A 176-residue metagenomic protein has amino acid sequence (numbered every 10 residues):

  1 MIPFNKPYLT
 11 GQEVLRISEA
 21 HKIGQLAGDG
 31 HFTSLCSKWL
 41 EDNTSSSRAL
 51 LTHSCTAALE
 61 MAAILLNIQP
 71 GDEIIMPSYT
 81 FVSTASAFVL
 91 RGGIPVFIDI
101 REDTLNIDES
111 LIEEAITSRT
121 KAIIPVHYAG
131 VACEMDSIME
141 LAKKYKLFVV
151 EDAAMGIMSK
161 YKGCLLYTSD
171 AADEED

Functional and structural regions predicted by a protein language model:
M1-A27: N-terminal "arm"/small-domain region of PLP-dependent enzymes with the aminotransferase-like
S18, K22, S37-E41, E60-I64 (+3 more regions): Solvent-exposed, non-membrane alpha-helical residues enriched in polar/charged side chains
D29-E73, A87-V89, F97: Phosphate-binding glycine-rich loop
I64-K144, F148-G156, K160: PLP-dependent aminotransferase-like
Y167-D176: Single conserved hydrophobic/aromatic residue that forms the stacking wall/gate of nucleotide- or nucleobase-binding
